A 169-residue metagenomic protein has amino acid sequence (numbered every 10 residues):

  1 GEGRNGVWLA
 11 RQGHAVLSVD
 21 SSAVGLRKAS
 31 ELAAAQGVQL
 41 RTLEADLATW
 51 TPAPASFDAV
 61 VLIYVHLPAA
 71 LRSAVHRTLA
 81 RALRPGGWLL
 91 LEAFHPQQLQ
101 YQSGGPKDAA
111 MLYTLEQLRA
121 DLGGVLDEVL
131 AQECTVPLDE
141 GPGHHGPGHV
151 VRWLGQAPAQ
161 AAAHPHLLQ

Functional and structural regions predicted by a protein language model:
A15-D20: Conserved SAM-binding motif I beta-strand of class I
S22-V24: Conserved SAM/SAH-binding beta-strand->alpha-helix loop
A35-A48: Conserved SAM-binding strand-loop segment of SAM-dependent methyltransferases
A48-A59: A short acidic, Gly/Pro-enriched loop at the edge of an enzyme's catalytic core that lines a small-molecule cofactor
D58-S73: A short SAM/SAH-binding and catalytic strip from SAM-dependent methyltransferases
S73-P85: A short glycine-rich, Lys/Arg-flanked "PGG" loop and its adjoining helix->strand segment in the class I
G86-F94: Conserved beta-strand signature within the Rossmann-like core of class I S-adenosyl-L-methionine
A109-Q132, V151-R152: Short alpha-helix
